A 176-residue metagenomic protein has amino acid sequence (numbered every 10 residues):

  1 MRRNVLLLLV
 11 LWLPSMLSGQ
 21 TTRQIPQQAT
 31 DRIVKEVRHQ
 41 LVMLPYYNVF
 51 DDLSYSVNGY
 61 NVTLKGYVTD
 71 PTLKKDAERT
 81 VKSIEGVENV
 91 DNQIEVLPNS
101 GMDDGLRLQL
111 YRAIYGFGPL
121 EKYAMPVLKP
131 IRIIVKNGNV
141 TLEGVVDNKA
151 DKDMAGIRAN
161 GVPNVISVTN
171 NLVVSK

Functional and structural regions predicted by a protein language model:
R2-L7, S15-K176: N-terminal targeting leaders
